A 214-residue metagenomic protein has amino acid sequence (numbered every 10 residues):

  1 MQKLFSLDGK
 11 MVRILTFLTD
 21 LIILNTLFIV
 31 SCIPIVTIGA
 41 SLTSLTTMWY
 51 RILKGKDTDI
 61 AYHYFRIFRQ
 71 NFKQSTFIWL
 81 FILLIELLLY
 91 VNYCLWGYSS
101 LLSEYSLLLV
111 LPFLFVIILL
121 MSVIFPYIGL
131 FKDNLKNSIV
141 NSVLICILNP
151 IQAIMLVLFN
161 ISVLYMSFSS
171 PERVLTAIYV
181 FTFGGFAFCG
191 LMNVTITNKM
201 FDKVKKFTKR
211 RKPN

Functional and structural regions predicted by a protein language model:
M1-V110, I117-N214: Helix-coil boundary and N-terminal low-complexity module in membrane systems
